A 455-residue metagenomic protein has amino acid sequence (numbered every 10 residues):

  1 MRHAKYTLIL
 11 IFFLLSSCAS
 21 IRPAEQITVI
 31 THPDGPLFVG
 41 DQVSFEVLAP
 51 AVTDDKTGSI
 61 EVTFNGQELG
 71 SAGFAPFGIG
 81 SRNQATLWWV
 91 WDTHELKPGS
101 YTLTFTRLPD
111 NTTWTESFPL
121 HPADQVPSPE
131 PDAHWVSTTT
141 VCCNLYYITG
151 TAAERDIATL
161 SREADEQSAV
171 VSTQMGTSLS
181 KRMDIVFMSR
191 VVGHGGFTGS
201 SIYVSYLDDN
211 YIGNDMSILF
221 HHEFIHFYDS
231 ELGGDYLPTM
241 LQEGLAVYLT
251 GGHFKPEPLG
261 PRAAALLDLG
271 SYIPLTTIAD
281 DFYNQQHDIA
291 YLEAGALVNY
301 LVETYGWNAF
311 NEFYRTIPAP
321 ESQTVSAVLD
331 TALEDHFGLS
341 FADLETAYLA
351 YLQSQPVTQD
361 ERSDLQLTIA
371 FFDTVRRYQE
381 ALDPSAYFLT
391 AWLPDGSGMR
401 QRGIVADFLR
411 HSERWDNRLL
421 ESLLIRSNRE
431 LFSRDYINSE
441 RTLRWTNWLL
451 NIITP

Functional and structural regions predicted by a protein language model:
M1-L8: Bacterial N-terminal signal peptides that target proteins for export
L8-S17: Bacterial N-terminal signal peptides
C18-T28, D41-L48, K56, E61 (+2 more regions): Beta/coil-rich, acidic/histidine-enriched accessory regions frequently appended to metallopeptidases
A19-E130: Beta-strand-enriched, solvent-exposed domains that form extended recognition/catalytic surfaces
A133-P238, H253-E257, A264-L269, T276-Y283 (+2 more regions): Juxtacatalytic substrate-recognition/specificity segment
A158, R162-A169, T173, I218 (+12 more regions): Solvent-exposed, polar/charged alpha-helical surfaces in well-ordered, non-transmembrane soluble domains, broadly
V171, L249, D268-G338, Q353 (+1 more regions): Active-site-proximal alpha-helical
P238-L245: Alpha-helical scaffolds flanking conserved acidic
